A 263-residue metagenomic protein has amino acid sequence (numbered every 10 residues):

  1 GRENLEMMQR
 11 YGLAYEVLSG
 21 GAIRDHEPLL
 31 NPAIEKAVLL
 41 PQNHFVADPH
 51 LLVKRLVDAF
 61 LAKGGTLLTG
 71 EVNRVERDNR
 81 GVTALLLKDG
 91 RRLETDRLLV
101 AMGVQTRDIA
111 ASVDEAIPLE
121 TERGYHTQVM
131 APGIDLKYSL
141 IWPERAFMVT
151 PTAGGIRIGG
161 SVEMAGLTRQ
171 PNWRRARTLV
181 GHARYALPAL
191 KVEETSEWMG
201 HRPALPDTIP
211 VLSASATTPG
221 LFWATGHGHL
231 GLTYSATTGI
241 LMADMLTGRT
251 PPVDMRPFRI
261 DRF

Functional and structural regions predicted by a protein language model:
G1-G20, A183-R184: Dinucleotide-binding Rossmann-like beta1-alpha1 core, especially the glycine-rich loop that anchors the ADP
E3-Q9, A33-R97: Helical element adjacent to the flavin cofactor pocket in flavoenzyme catalytic cores
A14-E16, T66, A84, A116 (+1 more regions): Conserved beta-strand segments of alpha/beta enzyme cores
Y15-L18, P49, P143-E144, T168 (+1 more regions): C-terminal catalytic lobe of FAD-dependent flavoproteins
L39-D58, V104-Q105, R175-H182, G231 (+1 more regions): Mid-domain beta-loop-alpha active-site segment that forms a flexible, acidic cofactor/metal-binding surface
A59, K63, S112, M245-R249: Active-site catalytic microenvironments for nucleophilic, acid-base chemistry
G64-T66, I156, L221: Short, conserved active-site loop motifs that form the nucleotide-linked donor/cofactor pocket
R74-R77, G81-V82, R92-P219: Active-site substrate-recognition segment that forms the wall of the catalytic cavity or substrate channel
